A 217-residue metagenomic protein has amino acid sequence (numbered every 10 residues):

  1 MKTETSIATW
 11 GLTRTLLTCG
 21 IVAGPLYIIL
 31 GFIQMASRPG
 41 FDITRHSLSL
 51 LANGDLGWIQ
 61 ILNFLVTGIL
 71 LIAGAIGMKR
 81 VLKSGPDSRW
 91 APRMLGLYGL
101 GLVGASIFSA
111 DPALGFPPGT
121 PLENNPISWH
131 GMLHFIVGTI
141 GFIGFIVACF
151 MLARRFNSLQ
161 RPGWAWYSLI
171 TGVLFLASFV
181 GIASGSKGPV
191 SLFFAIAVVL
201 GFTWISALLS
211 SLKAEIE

Functional and structural regions predicted by a protein language model:
E4-I216: Hydrophobic, aromatic-enriched alpha-helical segments typical of multi-pass transmembrane helices
